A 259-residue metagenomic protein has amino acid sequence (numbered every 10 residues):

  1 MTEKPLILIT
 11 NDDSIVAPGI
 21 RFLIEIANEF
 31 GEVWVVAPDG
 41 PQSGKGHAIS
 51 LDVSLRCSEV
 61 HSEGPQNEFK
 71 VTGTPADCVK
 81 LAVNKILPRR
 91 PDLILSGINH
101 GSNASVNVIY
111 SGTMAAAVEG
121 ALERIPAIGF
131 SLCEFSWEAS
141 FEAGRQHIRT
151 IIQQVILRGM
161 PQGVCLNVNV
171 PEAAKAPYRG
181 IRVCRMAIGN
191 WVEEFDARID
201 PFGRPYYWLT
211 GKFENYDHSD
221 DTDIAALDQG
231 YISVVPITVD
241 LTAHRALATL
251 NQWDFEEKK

Functional and structural regions predicted by a protein language model:
T2-T10, P18-K85, R89-R90: A cross-family phosphate/adenosyl-ligand binding-site feature
T10, V36-P38, T72, S96-N99 (+3 more regions): Short beta-strand segments
D13-R21, F202, L209: Short acidic, Gly/Ser-rich segments with clustered Asp/Glu that frequently serve as metal-coordination loops in enzyme
A82-P88, A115-P126: Alpha-helix C-terminal capping segments
L93: Short, Asp-centered acidic motifs that coordinate Mg2+ and/or phosphate in catalytic or ligand-binding sites
S102-S111: Glycine/threonine-rich flexible loop motifs
I128-V155: Short, glycine-/small-residue-rich phosphate/pyrophosphate-handling segment
P161, C165, P171-K259: C-terminal accessory domains and tails appended to enzymatic cores
